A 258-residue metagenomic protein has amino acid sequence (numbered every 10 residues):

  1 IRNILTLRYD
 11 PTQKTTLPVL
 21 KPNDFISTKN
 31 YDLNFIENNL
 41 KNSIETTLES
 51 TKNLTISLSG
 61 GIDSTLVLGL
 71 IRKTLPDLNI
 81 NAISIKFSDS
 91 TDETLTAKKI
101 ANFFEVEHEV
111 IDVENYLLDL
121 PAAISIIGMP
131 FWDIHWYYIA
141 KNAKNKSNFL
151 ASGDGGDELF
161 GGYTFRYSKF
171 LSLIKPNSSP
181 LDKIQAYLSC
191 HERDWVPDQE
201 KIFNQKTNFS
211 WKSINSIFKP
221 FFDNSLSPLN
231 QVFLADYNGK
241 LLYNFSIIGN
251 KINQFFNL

Functional and structural regions predicted by a protein language model:
I1-S27, K41-S43, W136: N-terminal glutamine amidotransferase
F25-L234, G239-F256: ATP-dependent adenylate-handling active sites, centered on carboxylate activation for C-N bond formation
